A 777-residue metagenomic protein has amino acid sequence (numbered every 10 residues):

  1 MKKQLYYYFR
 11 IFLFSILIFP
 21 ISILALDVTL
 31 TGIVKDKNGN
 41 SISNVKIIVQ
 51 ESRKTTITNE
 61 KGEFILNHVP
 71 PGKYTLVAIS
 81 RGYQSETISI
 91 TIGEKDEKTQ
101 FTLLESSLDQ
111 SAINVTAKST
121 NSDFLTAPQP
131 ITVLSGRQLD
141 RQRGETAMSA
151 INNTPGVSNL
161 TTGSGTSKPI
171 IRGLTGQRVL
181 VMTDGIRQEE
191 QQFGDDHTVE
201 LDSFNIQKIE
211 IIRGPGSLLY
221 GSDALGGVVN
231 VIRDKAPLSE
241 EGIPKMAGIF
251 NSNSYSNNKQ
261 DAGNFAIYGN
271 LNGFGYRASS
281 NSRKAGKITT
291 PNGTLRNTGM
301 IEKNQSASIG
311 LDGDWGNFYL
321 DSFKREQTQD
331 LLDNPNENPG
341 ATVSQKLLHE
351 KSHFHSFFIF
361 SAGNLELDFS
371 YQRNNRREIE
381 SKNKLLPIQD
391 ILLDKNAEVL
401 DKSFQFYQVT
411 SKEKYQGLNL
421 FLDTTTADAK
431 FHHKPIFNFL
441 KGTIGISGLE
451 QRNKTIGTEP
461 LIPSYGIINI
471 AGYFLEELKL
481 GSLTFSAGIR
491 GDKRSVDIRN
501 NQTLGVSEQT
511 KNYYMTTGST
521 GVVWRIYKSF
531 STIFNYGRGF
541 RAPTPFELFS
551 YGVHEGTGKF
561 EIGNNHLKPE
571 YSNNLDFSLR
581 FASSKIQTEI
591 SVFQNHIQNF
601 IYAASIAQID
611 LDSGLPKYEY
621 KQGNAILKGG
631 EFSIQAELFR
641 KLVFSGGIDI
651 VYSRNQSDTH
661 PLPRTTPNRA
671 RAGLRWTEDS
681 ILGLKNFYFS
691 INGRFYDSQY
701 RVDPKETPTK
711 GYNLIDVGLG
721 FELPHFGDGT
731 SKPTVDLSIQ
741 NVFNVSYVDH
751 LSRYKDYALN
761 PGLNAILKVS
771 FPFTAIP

Functional and structural regions predicted by a protein language model:
K35, K46-Q50, I79-Y83, G93-D140 (+1 more regions): Short, acidic, small-residue-rich periplasmic hinge/interaction motif at the N-terminus of Gram-negative outer-membrane
R187-P215: Short acidic/polar hinge/loop motifs at secondary-structure boundaries that mediate gating or recognition
S256-K284, G293-T328, S344-S361, K434-L440 (+3 more regions): Transmembrane beta-barrel wall of Gram-negative outer-membrane proteins
A285-E302, G316-L365, Y371-T426, R452-N453 (+2 more regions): Flexible loop and strand-edge segments within Gram-negative outer membrane beta-barrel domains
T410-F431, I562-K568, N574, F581-S583 (+1 more regions): Outer membrane beta-barrel strand-and-loop segments of large Gram-negative receptors, especially TonB-dependent
F439-T443, S447, G457-I597: Structural signature of Gram-negative outer-membrane beta-barrels, strongest in the C-terminal barrel of TonB-dependent
G442, F593-H596, G614-Q699: Gram-negative outer-membrane beta-barrel transporters
F540-R541, H596-N599, A603, F644 (+3 more regions): C-terminal beta-signal and adjacent terminal beta-strands/loops of Gram-negative outer-membrane beta-barrel proteins
